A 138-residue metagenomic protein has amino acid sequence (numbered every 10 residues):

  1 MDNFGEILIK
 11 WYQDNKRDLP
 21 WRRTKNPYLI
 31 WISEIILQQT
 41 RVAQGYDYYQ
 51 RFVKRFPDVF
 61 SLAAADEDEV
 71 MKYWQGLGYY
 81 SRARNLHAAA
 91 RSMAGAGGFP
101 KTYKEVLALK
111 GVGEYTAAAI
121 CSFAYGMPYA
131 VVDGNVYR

Functional and structural regions predicted by a protein language model:
M1-F4: Short, low-complexity, intrinsically disordered N-terminal peptides in bacterial proteins
E6-I7, W11-R138: Catalytic cores of DNA base-excision repair glycosylases
